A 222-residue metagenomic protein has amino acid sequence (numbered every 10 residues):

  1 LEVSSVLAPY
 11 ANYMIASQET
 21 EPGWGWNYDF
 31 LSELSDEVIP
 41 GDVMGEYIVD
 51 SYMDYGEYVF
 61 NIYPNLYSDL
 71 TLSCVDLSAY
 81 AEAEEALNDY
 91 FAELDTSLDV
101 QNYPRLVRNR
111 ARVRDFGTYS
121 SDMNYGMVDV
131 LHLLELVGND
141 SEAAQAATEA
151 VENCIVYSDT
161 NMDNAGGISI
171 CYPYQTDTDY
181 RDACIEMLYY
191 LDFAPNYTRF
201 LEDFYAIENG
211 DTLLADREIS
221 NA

Functional and structural regions predicted by a protein language model:
L1-A222: Terminal, contiguous helix-loop blocks that mediate binding/assembly
